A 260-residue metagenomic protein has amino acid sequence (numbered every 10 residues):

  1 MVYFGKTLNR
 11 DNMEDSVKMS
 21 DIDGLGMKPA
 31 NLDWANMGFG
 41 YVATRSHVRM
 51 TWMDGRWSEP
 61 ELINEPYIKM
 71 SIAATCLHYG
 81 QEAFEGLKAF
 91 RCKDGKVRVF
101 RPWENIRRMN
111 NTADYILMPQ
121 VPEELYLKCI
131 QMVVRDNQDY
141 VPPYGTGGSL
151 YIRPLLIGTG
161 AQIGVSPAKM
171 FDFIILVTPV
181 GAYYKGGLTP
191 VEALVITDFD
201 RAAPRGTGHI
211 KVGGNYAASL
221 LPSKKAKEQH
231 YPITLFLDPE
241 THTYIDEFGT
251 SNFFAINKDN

Functional and structural regions predicted by a protein language model:
V2-C129, V133, Q162-N260: Helix-start/capping segments and mature chain N-termini
L125, Q138-D139: Compact soluble domain cores
D136, G158-T159: Intrinsically disordered, low-complexity linker/loop segments enriched in Gly/Pro and charged/polar residues
Y140-G145, V165-P167: Short, charge-rich binding segments
P142-R153, I157: Extended, Lys/Arg-enriched charged tracts that mediate electrostatic binding to polyanionic substrates
